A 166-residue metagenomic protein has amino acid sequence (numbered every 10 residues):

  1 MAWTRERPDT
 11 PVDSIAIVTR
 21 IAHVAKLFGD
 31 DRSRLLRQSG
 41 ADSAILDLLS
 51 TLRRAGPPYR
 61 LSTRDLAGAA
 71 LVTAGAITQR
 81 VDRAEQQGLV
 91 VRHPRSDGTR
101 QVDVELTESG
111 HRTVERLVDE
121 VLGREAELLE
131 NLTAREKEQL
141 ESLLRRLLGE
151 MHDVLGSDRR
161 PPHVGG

Functional and structural regions predicted by a protein language model:
M1-D9, R135-E138, S142-G166: C-terminal regulatory/oligomerization modules of transcriptional regulators
M1-S39: N-terminal leader segment of winged-helix/HTH proteins
D42, P58-D103: Canonical helix-turn-helix DNA-binding module
I45-T51: Short alpha-helical "packing" element that flanks the helix-turn-helix/winged-helix DNA-binding module
S50, Q79, S142: DNA-binding alpha-helical recognition surfaces that contact promoter or target DNA
L52-P58, L147: Short helix-capping/turn signature of helix-turn-helix
D82-S142: Charged, amphipathic alpha-helical coiled-coil/dimerization segments
